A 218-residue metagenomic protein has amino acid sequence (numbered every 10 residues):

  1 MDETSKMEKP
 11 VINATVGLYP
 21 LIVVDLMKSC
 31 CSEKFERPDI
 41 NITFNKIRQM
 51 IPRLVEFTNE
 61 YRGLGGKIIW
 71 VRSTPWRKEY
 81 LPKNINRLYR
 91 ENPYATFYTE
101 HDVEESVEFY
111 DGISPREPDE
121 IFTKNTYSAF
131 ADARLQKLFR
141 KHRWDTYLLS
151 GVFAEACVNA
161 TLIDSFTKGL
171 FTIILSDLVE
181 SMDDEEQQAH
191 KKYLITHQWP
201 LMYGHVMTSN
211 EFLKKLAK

Functional and structural regions predicted by a protein language model:
M1-P20, G63-L64, L88-K218: Active-site-adjacent betaalpha module
I22-D25: N-terminal nucleotide-binding beta1-loop-alpha1 segment
M27-E33: Short acidic, Gly/Ser-rich segments with clustered Asp/Glu that frequently serve as metal-coordination loops in enzyme
S29, W76, E180-S181: Active-site loop signature of alpha/beta-hydrolase-fold enzymes
E36-K46: Short glycine-enriched, charge-decorated loop/helix-capping segments at active-site entrances that position
Q49-K67: A short, N-terminal amphipathic alpha-helix
G66-S73, L175: Short beta-strand segments at enzyme active-site cores
P75-P93: Short, electropositive alpha-helical surface patch
